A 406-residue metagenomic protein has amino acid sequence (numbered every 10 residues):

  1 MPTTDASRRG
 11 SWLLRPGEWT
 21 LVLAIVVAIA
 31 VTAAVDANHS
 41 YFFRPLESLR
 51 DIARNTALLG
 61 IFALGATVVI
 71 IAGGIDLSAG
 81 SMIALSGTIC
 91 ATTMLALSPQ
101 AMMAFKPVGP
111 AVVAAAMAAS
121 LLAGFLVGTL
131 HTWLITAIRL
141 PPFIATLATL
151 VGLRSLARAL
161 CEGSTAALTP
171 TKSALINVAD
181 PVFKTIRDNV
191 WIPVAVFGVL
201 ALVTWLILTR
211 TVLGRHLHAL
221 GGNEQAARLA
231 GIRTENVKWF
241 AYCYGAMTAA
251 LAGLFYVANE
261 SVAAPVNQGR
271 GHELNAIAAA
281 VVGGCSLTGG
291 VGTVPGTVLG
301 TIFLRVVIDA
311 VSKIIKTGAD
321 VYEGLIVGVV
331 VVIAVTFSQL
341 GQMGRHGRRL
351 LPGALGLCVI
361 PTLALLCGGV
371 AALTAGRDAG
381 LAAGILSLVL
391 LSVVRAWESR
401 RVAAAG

Functional and structural regions predicted by a protein language model:
M1-A30, L229-N236, V307-G406: Cytosolic-side transmembrane-helix boundaries in multi-pass membrane proteins
G10-A57, R215, L254, A258-V266 (+1 more regions): Helix-loop-helix hairpins and the membrane-proximal interhelical loops of multi-pass alpha-helical transport proteins
T32-A33, P45-Q100, L126, W133-L140 (+5 more regions): Single transmembrane alpha-helix segments in multi-pass membrane proteins
N55-A66, L85, A148-V151, G198 (+5 more regions): Hydrophobic alpha-helical segments embedded in the membrane of multi-pass proteins
Q100-L150, L202, L299-L304: Alpha-helical transmembrane segments within multi-pass membrane transporters and channels
V112-S120, L126-V127, H131, R187-V262 (+2 more regions): Helix-loop-helix "hairpin" substructures at the membrane interface of multi-pass membrane proteins
A114, P142-R210, W239, N259-G269 (+5 more regions): Transmembrane helix-bundle core of multi-pass membrane transporters and related energy-transducing complexes
G128, A249, E260, A264-V332: Transmembrane alpha-helical segments in multi-pass inner-membrane proteins
